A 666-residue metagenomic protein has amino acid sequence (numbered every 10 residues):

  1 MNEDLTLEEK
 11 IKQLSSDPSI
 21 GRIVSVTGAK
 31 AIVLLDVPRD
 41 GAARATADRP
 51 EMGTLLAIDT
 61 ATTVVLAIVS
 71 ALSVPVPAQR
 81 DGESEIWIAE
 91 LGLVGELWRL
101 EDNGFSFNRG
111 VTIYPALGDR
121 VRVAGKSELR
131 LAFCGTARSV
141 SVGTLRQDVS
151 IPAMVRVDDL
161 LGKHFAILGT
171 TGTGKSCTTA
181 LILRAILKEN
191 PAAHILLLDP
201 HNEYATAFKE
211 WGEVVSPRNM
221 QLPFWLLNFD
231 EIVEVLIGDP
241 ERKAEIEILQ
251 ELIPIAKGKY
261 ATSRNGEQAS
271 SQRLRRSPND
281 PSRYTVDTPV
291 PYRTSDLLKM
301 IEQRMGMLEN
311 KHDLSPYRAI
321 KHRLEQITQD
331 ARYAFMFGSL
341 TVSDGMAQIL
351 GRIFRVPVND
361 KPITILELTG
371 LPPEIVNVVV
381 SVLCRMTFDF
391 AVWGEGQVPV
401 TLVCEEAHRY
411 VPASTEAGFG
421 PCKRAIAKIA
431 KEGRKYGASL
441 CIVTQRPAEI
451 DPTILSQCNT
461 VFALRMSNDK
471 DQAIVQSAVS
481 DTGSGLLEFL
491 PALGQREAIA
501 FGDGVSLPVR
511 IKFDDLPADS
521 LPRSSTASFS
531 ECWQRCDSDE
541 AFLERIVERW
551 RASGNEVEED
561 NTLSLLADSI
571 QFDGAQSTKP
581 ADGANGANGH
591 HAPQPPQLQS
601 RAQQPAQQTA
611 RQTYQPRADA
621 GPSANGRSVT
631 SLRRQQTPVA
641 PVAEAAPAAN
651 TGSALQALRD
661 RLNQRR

Functional and structural regions predicted by a protein language model:
M1-L168, E395-V398, A413: Basic- and hydrophobic-enriched, low-structure N-terminal and domain-boundary segments that flank ATP-binding catalytic
S139-L222, A500, S530-C536, E540-L543 (+5 more regions): Glycine-rich phosphate-binding loop of nucleotide-binding enzymes
F165, L366, C441: Conserved beta-strand position immediately N-terminal to the Walker
A185-E189, M386-V392, K423-L440, S484: Substrate-engagement module of ASCE P-loop NTPases
A192-I195, K361-I363, Q397-T401, Y436-C441: Loop/turn-to-beta-strand initiation segments
N202-T206, G212, W225-K428: P-loop NTPase motor domains
V233, G238, A427-E432, Y436-D514: Conserved ATP-driven motor cores of ASCE-family P-loop NTPases powering translocation/secretion/packaging/pilus
R496-R666: Conserved P-loop NTPase motor module
